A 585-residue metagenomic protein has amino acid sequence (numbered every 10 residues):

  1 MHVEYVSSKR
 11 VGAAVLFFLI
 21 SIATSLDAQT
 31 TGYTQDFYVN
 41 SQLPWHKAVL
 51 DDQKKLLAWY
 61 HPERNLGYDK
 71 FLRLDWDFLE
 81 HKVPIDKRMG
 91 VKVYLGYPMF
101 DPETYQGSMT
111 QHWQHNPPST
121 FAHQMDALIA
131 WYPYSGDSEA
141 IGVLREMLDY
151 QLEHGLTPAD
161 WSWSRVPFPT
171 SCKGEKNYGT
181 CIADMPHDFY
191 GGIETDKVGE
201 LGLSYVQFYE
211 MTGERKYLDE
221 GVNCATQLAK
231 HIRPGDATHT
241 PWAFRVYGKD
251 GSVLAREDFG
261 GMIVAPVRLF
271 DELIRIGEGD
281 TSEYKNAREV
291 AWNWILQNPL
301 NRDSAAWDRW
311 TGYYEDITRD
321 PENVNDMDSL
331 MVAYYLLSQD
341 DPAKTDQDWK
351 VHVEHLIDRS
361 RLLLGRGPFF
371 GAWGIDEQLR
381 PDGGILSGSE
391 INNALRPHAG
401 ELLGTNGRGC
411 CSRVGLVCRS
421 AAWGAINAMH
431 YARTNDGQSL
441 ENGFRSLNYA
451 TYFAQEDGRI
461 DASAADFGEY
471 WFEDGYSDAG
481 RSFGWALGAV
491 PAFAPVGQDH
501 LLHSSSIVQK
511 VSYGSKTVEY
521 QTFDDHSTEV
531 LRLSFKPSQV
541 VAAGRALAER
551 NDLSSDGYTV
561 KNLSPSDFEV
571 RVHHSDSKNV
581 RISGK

Functional and structural regions predicted by a protein language model:
M1-S8: N-terminal secretory signal peptides that target proteins for export/translocation
G12-A23: Bacterial N-terminal signal peptides
Q29-S119, S138-D188, Q227, I232-F244 (+2 more regions): Low-complexity, Ser/Thr/Pro/Gly-enriched N-terminal "stalk/linker" regions
T30-L57, H61-Y68, W131-D149, F208-V222 (+3 more regions): Structural helix-adjacent loops and short alpha-helical linkers that scaffold large soluble proteins
D36-F37, M109-P133, D184-P186, Y190-E210 (+5 more regions): Well-ordered alpha-helical segments within folded domains of soluble proteins
H81-M89, V93, F369-R419, A428 (+2 more regions): CBM-like carbohydrate-recognition segments
E214, L218-D308, G312, D326: Solenoidal tandem-repeat scaffolds enriched in leucines and small polar residues
E469-K585: Non-catalytic C-terminal accessory modules of carbohydrate-active enzymes
